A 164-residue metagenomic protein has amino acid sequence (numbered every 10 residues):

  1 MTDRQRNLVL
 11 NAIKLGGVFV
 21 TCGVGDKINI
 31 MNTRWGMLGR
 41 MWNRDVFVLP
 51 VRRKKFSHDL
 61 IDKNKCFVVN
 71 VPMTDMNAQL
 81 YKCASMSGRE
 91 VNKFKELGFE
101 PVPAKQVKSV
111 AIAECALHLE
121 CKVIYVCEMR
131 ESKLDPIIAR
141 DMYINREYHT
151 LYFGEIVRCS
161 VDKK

Functional and structural regions predicted by a protein language model:
M1-K164: Active-site-proximal mixed secondary-structure blocks
